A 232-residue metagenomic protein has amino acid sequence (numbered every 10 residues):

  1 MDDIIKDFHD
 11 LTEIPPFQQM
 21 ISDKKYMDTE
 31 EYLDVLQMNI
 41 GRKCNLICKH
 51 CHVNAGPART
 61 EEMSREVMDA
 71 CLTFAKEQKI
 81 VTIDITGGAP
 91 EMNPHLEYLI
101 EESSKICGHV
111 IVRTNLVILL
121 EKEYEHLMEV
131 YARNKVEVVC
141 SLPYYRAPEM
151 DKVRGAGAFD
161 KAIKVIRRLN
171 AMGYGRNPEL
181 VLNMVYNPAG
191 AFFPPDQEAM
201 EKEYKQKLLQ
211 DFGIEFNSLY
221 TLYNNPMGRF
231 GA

Functional and structural regions predicted by a protein language model:
M1, A132, V139, P143-A232: Radical SAM enzyme [4Fe-4S]-AdoMet core and its adjacent flexible, acidic and glycine-rich loops/tails across
D3-G87, E91-H109: Conserved alpha-helical substructure of the radical SAM core
D7-D10, N39, N45, N54 (+9 more regions): Detector for Asparagine
D28-T29, M128-V130: Short secondary-structure boundary/capping segments
V35, A55-M63, I80-N93, S104-E123 (+2 more regions): Core AdoMet radical
V67-F74, L99-S103, E123-L127, E179-F192: Amphipathic repeat-derived elements
A70-T73, H95-K105, H126-E129, K161-K164 (+2 more regions): Alpha-helical scaffolding segments of alpha/beta enzyme cores, especially the outer helices of TIM-barrel or partial
